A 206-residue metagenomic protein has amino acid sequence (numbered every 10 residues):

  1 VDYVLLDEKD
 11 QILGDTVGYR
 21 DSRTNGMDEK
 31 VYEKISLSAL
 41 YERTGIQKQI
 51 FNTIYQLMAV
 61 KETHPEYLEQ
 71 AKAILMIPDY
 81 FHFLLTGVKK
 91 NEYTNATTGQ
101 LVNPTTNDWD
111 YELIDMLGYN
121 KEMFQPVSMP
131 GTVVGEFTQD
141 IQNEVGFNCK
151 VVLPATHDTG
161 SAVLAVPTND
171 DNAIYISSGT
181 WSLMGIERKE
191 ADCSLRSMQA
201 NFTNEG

Functional and structural regions predicted by a protein language model:
V1-D2, F124: A common structural microfeature
D2-E8, I12-K30, A71, L75-W109 (+1 more regions): Glycine-rich phosphate-binding loop of actin/hexokinase-like ATP-binding domains
E8-Q11, K34-T44, V60, E205-G206: Acidic/polar active-site rim loop that often engages polyanionic ligands
M27-V31, S36-L40, I141: Generic structural signal of hydrophobic/aromatic residues within well-ordered alpha-helices of folded domains
I35, V145, D170-D171: A structural signal for short coil/turn segments at secondary-structure junctions
L40-T159: Gly/Ser/Thr-rich active-site cleft segment
